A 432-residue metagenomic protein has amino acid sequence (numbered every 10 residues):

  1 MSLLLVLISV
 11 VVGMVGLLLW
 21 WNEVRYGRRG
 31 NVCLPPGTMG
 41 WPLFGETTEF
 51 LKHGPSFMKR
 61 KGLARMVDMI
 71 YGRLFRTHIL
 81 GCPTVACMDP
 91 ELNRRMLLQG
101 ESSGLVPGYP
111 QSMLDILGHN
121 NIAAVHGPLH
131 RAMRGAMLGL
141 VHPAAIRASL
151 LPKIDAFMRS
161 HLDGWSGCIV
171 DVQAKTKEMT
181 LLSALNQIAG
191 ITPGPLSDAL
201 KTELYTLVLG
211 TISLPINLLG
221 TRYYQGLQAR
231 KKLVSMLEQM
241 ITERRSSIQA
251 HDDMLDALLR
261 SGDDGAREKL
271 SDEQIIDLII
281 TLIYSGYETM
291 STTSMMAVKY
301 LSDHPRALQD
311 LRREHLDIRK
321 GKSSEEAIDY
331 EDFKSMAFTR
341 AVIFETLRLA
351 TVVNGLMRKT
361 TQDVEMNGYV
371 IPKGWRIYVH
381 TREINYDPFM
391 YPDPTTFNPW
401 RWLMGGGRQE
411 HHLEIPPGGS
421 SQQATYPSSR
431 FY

Functional and structural regions predicted by a protein language model:
S2-H119, A123-P128, A132, K153-S160 (+3 more regions): N-terminal membrane-proximal hinge/A-helix region immediately C-terminal to the signal-anchor transmembrane segment
T38-R65, C82-P83, Y109-T192, S197-E243 (+3 more regions): Cytochrome P450 catalytic-domain helical core, especially the substrate-recognition surface and oxygen-activation
T47-G72, K231, S235, Q239 (+3 more regions): Conserved cytochrome P450 K-helix E-x-x-R motif and the immediately C-terminal K′/meander segment
C87-P90, Q187-I188, M240, T293-V298 (+1 more regions): Hydrophobic, repeat-rich solenoid/adaptor surfaces of innate immune receptors and signaling proteins
H142-A145, L181-L182, Q228-S294, S324-E325 (+2 more regions): Conserved cytochrome P450 catalytic core segment spanning the I/J/K helices
T180, T289-E314, P427-Y432: Cytochrome P450 catalytic-core helices
L282-T289, K299, I377, Y386 (+2 more regions): Cytochrome P450 heme-iron axial ligand motif
V379-R408: Conserved cytochrome P450 K-helix/beta-meander segment immediately N-terminal to the heme-binding cysteine loop
